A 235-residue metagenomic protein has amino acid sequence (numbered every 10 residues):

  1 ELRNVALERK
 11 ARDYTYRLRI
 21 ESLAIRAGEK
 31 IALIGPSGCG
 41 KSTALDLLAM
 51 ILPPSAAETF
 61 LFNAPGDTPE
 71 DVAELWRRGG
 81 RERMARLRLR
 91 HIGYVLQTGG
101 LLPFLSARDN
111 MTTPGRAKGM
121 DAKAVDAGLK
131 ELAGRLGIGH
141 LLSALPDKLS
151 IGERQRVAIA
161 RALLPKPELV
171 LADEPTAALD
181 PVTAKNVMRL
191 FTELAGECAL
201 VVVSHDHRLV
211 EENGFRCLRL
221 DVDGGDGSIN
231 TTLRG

Functional and structural regions predicted by a protein language model:
L61-R86: ABC ATPase NBD Q-loop/coupling interface
R77-R78, A122, L132-D147: Conserved ABC nucleotide-binding domain
L105-T112: Short coil-to-helix segment of the ABC ATPase nucleotide-binding domain corresponding to the Q-loop/switch region
L142, A162-L163: ABC ATPase C-loop
L145-Q155: Conserved ABC ATPase signature
L164-E168: A short, proline-enriched helix->beta-strand linker immediately N-terminal to the Walker B motif in ABC-type P-loop
V170-D173: Catalytic Walker B motif of ABC-type/P-loop ATPase nucleotide-binding domains
